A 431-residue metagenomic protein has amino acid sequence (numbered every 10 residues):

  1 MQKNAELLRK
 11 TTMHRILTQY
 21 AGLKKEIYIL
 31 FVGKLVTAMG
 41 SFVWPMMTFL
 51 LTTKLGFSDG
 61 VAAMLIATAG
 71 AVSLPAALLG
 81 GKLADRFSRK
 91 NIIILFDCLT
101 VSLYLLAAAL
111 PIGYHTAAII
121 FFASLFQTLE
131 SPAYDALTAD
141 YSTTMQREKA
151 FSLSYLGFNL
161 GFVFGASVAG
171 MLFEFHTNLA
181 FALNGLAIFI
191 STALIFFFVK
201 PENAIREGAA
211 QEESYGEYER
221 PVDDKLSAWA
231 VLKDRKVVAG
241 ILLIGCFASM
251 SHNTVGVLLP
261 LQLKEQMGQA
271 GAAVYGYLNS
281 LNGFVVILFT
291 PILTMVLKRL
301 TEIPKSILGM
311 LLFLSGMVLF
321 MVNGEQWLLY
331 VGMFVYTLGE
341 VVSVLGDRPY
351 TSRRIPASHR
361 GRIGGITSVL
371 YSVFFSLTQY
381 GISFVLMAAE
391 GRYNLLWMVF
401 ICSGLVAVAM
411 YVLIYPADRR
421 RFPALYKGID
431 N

Functional and structural regions predicted by a protein language model:
N4-K24, E202-I241, G428-N431: Juxtamembrane intracellular "pre-TM" segments in multi-pass secondary transporters
I16-G70, V237-I244, A248-V274: Helix-loop boundary and gating motifs at the non-cytosolic
F42, G70-L78, F162-V163, G283-P291 (+1 more regions): Residue-level signature of mid-helix packing/kink "hotspots" within the transmembrane helices of 12-pass Major
P75-P111: Conserved MFS/SLC helix-loop-helix module at the cytosolic interface between two early adjacent transmembrane helices
A76-S88, F173, F289-E302, L386: Helix-to-loop junctions at the C-terminal end of transmembrane segments in multipass secondary transporters
N91-L105, P304-L319: Structural signature of the two symmetry-related core transmembrane helices
F121-L160: Cytoplasmic helix-loop-helix junction between adjacent transmembrane helices in 12-TM secondary transporters
F173-L186, F384-G404: A membrane-interface helix-boundary motif in multi-pass transporters
